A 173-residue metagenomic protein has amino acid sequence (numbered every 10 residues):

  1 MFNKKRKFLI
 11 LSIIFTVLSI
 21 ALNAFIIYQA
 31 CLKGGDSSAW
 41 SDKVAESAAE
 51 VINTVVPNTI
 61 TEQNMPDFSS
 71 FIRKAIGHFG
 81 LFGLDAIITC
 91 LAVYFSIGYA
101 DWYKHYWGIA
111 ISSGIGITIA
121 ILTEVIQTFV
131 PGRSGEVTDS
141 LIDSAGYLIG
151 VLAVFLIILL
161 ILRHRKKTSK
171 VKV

Functional and structural regions predicted by a protein language model:
M1-F129, V137-T138, S144-V173: Bulky hydrophobic segments
